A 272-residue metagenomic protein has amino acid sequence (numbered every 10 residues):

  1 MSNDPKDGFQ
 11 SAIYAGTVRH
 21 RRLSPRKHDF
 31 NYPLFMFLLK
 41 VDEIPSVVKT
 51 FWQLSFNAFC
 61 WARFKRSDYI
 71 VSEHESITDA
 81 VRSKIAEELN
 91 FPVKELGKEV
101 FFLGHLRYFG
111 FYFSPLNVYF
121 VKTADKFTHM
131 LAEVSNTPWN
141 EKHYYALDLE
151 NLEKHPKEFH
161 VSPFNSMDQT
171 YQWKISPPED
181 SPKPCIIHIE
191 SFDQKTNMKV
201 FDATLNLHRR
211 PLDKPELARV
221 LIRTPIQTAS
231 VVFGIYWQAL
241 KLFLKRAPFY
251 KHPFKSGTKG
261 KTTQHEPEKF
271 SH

Functional and structural regions predicted by a protein language model:
M1-H272: Mature, function-bearing regions of proteins
